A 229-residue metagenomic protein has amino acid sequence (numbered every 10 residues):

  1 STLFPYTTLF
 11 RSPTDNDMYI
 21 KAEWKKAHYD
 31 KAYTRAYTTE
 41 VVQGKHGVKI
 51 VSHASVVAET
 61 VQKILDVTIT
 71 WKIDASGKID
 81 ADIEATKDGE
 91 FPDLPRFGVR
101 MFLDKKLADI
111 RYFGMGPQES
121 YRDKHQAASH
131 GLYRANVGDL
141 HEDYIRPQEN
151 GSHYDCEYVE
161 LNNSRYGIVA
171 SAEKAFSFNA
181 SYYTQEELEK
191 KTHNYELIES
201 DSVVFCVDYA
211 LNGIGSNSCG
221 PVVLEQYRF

Functional and structural regions predicted by a protein language model:
S1, P5-F229: Beta-strand/loop-rich accessory regions of lumenal/periplasmic or secreted enzymes, predominantly carbohydrate-active
